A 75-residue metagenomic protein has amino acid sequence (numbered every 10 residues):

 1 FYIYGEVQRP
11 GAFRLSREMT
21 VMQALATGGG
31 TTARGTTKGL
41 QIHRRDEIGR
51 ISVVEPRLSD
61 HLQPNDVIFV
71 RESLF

Functional and structural regions predicted by a protein language model:
F1-F75: Ser/Thr/Pro/Gly-biased, low-complexity, turn-/loop-rich segments that often occur immediately after N-terminal
